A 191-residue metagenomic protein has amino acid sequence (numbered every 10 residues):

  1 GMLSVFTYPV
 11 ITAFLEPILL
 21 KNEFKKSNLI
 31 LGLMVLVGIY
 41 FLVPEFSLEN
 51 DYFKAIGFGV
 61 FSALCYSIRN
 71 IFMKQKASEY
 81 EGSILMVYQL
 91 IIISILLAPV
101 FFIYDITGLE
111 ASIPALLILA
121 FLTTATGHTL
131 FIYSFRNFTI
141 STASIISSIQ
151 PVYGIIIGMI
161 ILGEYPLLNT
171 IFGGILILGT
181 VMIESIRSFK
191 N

Functional and structural regions predicted by a protein language model:
L3, K26, I84-Y88, T142-I145 (+1 more regions): Signature of the 12-TM Major Facilitator Superfamily
T7, I30-M34, G57, F61 (+4 more regions): Hydrophobic residues within alpha-helical transmembrane segments of multi-pass solute transporters/permease subunits
Y8-I30, V152-F172: C-terminal transmembrane-helix exit sites in multi-pass transporters
T12-I18, L48-Y104: Transmembrane alpha-helical segments that form core, pore/gating elements of small-molecule transporters/exporters
F14, Y40-F41, F58-F72, P99-S147 (+3 more regions): Hydrophobic alpha-helical transmembrane segments of multi-pass membrane transport proteins, especially secondary
F24-P44, L97, N169-S188: Hydrophobic transmembrane alpha-helices of multi-pass small-molecule transport proteins
I39-L48, I93-I106, V152-T170: Hydrophobic alpha-helical transmembrane segments in multi-pass integral membrane proteins
R136, F189-N191: Short, charged juxtamembrane terminal tails flanking transmembrane helices
